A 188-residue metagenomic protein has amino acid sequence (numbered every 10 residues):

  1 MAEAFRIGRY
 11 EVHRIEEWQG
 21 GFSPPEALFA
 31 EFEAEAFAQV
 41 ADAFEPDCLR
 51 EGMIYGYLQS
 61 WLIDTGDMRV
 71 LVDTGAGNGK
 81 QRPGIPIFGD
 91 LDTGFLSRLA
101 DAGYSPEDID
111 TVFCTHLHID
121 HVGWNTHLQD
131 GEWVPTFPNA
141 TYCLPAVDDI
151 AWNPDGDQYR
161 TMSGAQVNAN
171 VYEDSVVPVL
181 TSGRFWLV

Functional and structural regions predicted by a protein language model:
M1-A100, D108-T111: Metallo-beta-lactamase
I15, V122, W152: Residues that scaffold the ATP/ADP-binding catalytic core of kinase and kinase-like folds
V72, T115, L144-P145: Active-site flanking residues adjacent to catalytic metal/cofactor-binding acidic residues
G77, H118, D148: Catalytic metal-binding/acid-base residues of hydrolase active sites
R82-G84, W124-T126, N153-D157: A short secondary-structure junction signal
D90-Y104, D108, T136-V188: Metallo-beta-lactamase
I109-D120: Metallo-beta-lactamase
V122-E132: Metal-dependent catalytic neighborhoods of phosphoester/phosphodiester hydrolases
